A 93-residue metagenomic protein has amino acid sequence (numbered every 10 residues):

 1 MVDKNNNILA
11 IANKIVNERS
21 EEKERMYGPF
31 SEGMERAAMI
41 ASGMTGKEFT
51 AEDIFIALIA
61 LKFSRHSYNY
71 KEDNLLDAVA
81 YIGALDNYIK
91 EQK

Functional and structural regions predicted by a protein language model:
M1-K93: Intrinsically disordered, low-complexity regulatory regions that flank transcription factor DNA-binding cores
